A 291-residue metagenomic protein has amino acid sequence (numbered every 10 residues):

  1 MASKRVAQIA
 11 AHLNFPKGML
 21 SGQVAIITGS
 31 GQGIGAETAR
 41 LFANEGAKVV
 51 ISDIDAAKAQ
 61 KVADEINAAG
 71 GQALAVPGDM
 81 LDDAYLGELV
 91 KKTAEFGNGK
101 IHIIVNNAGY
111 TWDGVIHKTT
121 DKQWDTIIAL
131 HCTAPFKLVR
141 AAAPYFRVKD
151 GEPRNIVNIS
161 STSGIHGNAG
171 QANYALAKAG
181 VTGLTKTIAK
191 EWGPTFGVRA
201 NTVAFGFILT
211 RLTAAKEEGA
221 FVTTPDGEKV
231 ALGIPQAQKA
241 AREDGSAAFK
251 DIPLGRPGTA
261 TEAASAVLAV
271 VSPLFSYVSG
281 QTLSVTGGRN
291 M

Functional and structural regions predicted by a protein language model:
S3-F15, H166, A266-A269, S279-M291: Short C-terminal tail/terminal secondary-structure segment of NAD(P)H-dependent dehydrogenase/reductase domains
G18-V50, I188: Canonical Rossmann dinucleotide-binding motif of NAD(H)/NADP(H)-dependent dehydrogenases/reductases, specifically
V115-I116, T120-I128, A248: Substrate-binding pocket helix/loop in short-chain dehydrogenase/reductase
V139, A177, T185: Active-site helix of classical SDR
P144, K190-P194, S276: Alpha-helical segment proximal to the catalytic Tyr-Lys
S161: Residue(s) in the substrate-gating loop at a strand-loop-helix junction that position the organic substrate next
P194-R199, V278-G280: Short, small/polar-rich loop/turn modules that mediate ligand/substrate recognition or access, typified
